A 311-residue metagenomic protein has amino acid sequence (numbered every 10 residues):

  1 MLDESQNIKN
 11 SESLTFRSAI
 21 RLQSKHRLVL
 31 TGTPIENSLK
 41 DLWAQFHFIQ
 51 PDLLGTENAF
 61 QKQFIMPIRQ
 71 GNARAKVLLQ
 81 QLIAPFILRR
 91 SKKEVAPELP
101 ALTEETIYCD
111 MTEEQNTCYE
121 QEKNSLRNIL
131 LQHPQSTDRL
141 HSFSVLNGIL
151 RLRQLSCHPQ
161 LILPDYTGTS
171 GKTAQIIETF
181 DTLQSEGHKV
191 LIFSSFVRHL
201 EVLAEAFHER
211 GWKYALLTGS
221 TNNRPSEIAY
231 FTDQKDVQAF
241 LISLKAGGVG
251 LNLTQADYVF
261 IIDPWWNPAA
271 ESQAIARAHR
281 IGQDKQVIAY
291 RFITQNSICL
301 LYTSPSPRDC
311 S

Functional and structural regions predicted by a protein language model:
E4: Walker B catalytic acidic pair
N7, F16-K93: Conserved P-loop NTPase motor "coupling/switch" region that bridges the ATPase
N7, I261, R280: Residues immediately C-terminal
P97-Q115, E120, P134-L251: Conserved Helicase C-terminal RecA-like lobe
N252-D263, I288: A short beta-strand element within the Helicase C-terminal
A269-Q283: Conserved SF2 helicase motif VI
H279-C299: Conserved segment of the helicase C-terminal RecA-like domain
Y302-S311: Single conserved hydrophobic/aromatic residue that forms the stacking wall/gate of nucleotide- or nucleobase-binding
